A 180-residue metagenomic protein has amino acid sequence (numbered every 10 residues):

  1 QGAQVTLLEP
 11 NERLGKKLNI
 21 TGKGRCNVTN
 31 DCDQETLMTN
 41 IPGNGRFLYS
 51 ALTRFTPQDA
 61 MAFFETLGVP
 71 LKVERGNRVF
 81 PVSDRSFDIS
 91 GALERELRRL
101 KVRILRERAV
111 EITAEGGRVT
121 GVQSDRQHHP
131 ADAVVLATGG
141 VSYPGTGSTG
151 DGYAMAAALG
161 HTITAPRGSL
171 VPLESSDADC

Functional and structural regions predicted by a protein language model:
G2-K23: Glycine-rich FAD pyrophosphate-binding loop
R13, I20, F87-C180: Predominantly flavin-linked oxidoreductase catalytic cores and closely associated redox partners
R25-V73: Glycine-rich active-site loop/strand segments that organize a redox cofactor
L48-A51, V79-D84, T138-T146: Flexible, glycine/proline-enriched loop segments at strand-loop-helix junctions that form or flank small-ligand binding
F55-E65, G76-L100: An accessory alpha-helical subdomain
E74-V82, G168-E174: Short linear loop/turn motifs
